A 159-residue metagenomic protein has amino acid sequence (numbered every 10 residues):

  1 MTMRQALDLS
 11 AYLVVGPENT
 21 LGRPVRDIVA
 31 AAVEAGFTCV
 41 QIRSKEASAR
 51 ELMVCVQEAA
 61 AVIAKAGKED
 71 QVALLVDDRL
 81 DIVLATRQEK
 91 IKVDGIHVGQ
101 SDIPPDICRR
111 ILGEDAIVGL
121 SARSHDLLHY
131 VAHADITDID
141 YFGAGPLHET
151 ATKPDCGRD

Functional and structural regions predicted by a protein language model:
M1-H97, E114-H125, V131-D140, D155-C156: Conserved N-terminal beta1-alpha1 strand-loop-helix module at the mouth
E46, H148-A151: Feature marks short, surface-exposed loop/turn motifs that line or immediately flank catalytic pockets and channel
L80-I82, D102-P104, H125-L127, H148-E149: Short, catalytically relevant binding-site loops at active-site mouths
G99, D140-H148: Non-cysteine beta-strand/loop elements that form the S-adenosyl-L-methionine
P104-L112, H129-V131, A151-R158: Short, charged, surface-exposed secondary-structure boundary motifs
